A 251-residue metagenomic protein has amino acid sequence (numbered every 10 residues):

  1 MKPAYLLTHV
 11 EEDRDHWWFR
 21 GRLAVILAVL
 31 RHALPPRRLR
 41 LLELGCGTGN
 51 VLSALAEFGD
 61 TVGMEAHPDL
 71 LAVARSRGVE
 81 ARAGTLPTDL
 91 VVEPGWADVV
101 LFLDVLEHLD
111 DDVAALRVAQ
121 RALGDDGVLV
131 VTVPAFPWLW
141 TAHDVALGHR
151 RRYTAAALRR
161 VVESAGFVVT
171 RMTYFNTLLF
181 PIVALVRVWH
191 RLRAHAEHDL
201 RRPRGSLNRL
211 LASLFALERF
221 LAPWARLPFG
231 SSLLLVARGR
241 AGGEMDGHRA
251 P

Functional and structural regions predicted by a protein language model:
M1-L103, V113-L116, L200, G205 (+2 more regions): Conserved N-terminal segment of class I S-adenosyl-L-methionine
E11, L129-R151, A155-E163: Short, glycine-/aromatic-enriched active-site segment of Class I SAM-dependent methyltransferases
D15, L179-H248: A C-terminal cap/extension of S-adenosyl-L-methionine-dependent methyltransferases that defines the acceptor-substrate
L52, L109-D110, V133: A structural helix-start
D104, H108: A short His-aromatic
V113-V128: A short glycine-rich, Lys/Arg-flanked "PGG" loop and its adjoining helix->strand segment in the class I
F167-T177: Conserved S-adenosyl-L-methionine
